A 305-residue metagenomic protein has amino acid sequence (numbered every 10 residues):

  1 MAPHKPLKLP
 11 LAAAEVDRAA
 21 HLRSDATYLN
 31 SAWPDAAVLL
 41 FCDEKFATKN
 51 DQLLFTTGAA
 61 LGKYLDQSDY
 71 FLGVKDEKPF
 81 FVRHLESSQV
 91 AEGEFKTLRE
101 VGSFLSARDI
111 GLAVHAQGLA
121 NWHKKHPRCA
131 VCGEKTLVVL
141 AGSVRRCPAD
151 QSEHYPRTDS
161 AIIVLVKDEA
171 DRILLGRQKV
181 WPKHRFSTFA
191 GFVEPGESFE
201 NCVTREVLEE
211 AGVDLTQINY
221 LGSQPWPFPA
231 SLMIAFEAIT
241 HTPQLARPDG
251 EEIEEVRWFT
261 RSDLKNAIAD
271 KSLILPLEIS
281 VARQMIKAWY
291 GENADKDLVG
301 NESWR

Functional and structural regions predicted by a protein language model:
M1-H126, L137, W181-F186, D249-R305: Nudix hydrolase/Nudix homology domain
Q52-F55, I110, R145-A149, I218: Short Pro/Gly-enriched beta-strand edge/turn motifs at strand-loop
H115-K167: Cys/His-rich short segments
R145-S187, D214-L215, A238-T240: N-terminal strand-loop-strand
I162, I234, E254: Change "...and in nucleic-acid phosphodiester-cleaving endonucleases..." to "...and in nucleic-acid processing enzymes
S187-L221, F236: The catalytic Nudix box helix
G191, P195, Q224-P227, A269-L273: Short, contiguous acidic/charged loop-to-helix segments that flank catalytic cores in large enzymes
Q224-R247: Active-site-adjacent beta-strand/loop module that shapes the phosphate/pyrophosphate-binding cleft
